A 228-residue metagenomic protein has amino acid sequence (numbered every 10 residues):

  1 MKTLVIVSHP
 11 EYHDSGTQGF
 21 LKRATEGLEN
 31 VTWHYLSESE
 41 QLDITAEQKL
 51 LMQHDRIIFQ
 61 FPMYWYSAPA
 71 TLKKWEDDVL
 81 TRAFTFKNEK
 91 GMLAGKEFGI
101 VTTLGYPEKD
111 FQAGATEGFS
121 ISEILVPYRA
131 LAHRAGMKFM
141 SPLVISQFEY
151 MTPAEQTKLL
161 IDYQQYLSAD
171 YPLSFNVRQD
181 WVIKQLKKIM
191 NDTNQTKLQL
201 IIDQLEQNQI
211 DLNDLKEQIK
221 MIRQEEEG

Functional and structural regions predicted by a protein language model:
M1-F86, S174-G228: N-terminal beta1-alpha1-beta2 submodule of the flavodoxin-like/Rossmannoid cofactor-binding fold
T32-H34, M140-L143: General small-molecule cofactor/ligand-binding pocket signal
Q60, A113-S122, P153-S168: Short, electropositive alpha-helical surface patch
S67, P107-F111, Y150-M151: Short acidic/glycine-rich loop or secondary-structure boundary segments that cap or lie
K74-T81, S122-L125, T157-L160: Charged helix-capping and loop-helix junction motifs
E89-G91: Short secondary-structure boundary/capping segments
A94-M140: Short, glycine-/small-residue-rich phosphate/pyrophosphate-handling segment
P142-Y150, Q156: Active-site rim beta-loop-alpha module in soluble metabolic enzymes
